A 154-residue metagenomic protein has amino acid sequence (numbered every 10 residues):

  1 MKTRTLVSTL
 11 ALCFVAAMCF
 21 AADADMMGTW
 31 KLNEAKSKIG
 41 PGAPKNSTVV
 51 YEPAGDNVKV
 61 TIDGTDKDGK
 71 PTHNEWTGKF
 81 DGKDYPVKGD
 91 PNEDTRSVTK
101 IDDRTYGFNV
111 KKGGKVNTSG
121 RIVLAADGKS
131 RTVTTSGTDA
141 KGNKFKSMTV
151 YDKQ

Functional and structural regions predicted by a protein language model:
M1-A22: N-terminal export/membrane-targeting signals
T3, A21-Q154: Hydrophobic small-molecule pocket/channel-lining residues, especially in calycin-type beta-barrels
